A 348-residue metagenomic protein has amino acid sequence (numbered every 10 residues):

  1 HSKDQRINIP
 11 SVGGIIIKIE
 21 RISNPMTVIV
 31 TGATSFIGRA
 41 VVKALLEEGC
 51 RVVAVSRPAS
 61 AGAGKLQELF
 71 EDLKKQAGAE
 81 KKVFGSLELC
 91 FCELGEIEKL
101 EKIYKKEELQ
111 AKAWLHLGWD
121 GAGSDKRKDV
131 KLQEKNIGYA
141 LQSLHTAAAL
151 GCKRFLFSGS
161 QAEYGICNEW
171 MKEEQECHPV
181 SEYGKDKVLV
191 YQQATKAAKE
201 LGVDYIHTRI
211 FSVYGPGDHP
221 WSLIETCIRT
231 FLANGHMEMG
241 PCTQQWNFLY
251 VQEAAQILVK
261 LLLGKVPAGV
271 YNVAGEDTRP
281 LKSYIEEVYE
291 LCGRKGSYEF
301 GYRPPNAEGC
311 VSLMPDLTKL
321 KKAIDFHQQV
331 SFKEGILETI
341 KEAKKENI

Functional and structural regions predicted by a protein language model:
V28-E48: N-terminal Rossmann NAD(P)H-binding glycine-rich loop of SDR-like oxidoreductase domains
C50-G62: Conserved glycine-rich Rossmann-like NAD(P)H-binding loop of the short-chain dehydrogenase/reductase
K65, S124-K131, I166-W170, H219: Conserved catalytic-core motifs of eukaryotic protein kinase domains, centered on the activation segment
V83-K135: NAD(P)H-binding glycine-rich loop region in Rossmannoid oxidoreductase-like domains and their noncatalytic homologs
W114-H116, D120, L141-E182: Conserved Rossmann-fold NAD(P)-dependent oxidoreductase catalytic core, especially the SDR/UDP-sugar
E169, Q192-W246, V251-A255, K260 (+1 more regions): NAD(P)-dependent short-chain dehydrogenase/reductase
D186: Active-site helix of classical SDR
G235, M239-I348: C-terminal substrate-binding subdomain of Rossmann-fold SDR/epimerase-dehydratase oxidoreductases
